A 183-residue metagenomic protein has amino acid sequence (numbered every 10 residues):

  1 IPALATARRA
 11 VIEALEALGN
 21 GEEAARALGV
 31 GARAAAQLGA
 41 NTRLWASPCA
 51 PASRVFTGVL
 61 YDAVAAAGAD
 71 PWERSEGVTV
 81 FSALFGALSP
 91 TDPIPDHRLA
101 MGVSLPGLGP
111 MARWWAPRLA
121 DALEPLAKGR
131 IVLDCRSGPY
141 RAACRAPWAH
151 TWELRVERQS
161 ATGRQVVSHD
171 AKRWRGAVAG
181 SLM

Functional and structural regions predicted by a protein language model:
I1-L99: Near-N-terminal "mature-domain entry" segment
A67-M183: Internal, well-folded beta-alpha domain core
